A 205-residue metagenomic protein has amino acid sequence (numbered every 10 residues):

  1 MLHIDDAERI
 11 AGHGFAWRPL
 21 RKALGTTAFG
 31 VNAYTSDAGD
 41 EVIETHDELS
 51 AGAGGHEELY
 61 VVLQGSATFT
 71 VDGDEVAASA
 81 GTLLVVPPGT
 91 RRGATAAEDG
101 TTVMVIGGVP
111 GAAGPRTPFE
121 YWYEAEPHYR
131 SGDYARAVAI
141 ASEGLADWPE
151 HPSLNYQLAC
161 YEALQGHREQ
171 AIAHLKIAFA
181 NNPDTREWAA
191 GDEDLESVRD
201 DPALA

Functional and structural regions predicted by a protein language model:
M1-H46: A short, N-terminal "cap"/entry segment at the start of jelly-roll beta-barrel domains of the cupin/DSBH fold
A51-F69: Short, conserved beta-strand element in jelly-roll/cupin
G73-P88: Short acidic-glycine-tyrosine-enriched beta hairpin
P88-A113: Ligand-binding loop in jelly-roll beta-barrel domains
F119, S153, E187-W188: Start-of-helix register in tetratricopeptide repeats
